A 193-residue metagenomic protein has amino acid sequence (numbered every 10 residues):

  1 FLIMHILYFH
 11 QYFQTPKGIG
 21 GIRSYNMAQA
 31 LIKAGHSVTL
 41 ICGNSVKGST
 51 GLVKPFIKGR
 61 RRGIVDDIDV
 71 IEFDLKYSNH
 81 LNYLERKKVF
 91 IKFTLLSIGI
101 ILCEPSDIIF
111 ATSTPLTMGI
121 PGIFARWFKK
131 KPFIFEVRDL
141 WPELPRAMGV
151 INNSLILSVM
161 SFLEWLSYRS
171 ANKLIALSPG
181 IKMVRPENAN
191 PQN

Functional and structural regions predicted by a protein language model:
L2-D66: N-terminal subdomain of nucleotide-sugar transferases
P16-K17, R86-I100, S106-K129, F135-R138 (+1 more regions): An aromatic- and histidine-rich active-site surface loop
G20, G43, T112, A176-S178: Replace "coordinates the UDP/GDP/TDP-sugar" with "coordinates nucleotide-activated sugar donors
A34, I98, P105, T117-F128 (+1 more regions): Membrane-proximal helix-turn-helix segments that form the acceptor-binding/catalytic region of lipid-linked
L40-I101: A conserved catalytic-core segment of Leloir-type glycosyltransferases
V46, L116, G180-K182: Alpha-helix capping/helix-boundary segments
K88-V89, K129-I134, E143-L166: Nucleotide-sugar donor phosphate/pyrophosphate-binding loop at the beta->alpha transition of glycosyltransferases
S161, W165-N193: A short, active-site helix/loop in glycosyltransferases that binds the activated sugar's phosphate group
